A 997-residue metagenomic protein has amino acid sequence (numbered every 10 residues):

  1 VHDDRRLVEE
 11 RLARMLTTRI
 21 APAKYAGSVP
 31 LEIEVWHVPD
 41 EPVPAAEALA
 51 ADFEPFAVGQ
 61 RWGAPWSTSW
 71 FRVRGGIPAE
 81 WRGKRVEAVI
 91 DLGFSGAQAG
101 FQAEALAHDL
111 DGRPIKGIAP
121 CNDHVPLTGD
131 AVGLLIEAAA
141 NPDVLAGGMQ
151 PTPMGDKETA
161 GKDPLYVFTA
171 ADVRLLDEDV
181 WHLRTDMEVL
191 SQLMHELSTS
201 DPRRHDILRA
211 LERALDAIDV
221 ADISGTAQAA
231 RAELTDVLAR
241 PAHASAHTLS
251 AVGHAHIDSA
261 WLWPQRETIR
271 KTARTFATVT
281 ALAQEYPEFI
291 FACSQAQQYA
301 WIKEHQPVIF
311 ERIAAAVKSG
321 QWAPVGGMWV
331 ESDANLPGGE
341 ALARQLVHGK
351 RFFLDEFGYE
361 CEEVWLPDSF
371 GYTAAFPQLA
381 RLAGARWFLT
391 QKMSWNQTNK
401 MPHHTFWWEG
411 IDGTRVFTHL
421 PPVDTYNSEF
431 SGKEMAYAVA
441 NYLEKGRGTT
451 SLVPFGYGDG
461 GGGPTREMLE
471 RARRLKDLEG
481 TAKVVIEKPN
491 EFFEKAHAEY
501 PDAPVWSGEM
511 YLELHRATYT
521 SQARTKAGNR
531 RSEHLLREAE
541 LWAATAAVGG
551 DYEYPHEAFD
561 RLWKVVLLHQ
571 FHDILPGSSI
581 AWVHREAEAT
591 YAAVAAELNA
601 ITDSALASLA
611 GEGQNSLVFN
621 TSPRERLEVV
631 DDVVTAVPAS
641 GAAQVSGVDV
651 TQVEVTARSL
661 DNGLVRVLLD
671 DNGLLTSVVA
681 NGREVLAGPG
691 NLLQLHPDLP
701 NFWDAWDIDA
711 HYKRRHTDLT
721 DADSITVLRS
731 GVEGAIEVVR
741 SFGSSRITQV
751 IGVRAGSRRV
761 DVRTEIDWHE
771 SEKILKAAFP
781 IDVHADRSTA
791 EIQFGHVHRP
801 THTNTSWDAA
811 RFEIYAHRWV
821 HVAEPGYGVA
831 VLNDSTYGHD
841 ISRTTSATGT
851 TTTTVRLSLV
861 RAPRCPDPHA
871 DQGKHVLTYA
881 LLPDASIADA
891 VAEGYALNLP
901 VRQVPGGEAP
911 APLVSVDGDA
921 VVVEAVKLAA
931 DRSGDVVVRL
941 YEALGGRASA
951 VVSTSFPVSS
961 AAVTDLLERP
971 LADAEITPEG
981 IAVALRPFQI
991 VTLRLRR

Functional and structural regions predicted by a protein language model:
V1-P42, K162-W263, E533-V648, V926-K927 (+2 more regions): Histidine-centered catalytic/metal-binding microenvironments
H2-E10, R14, G76-I77, V89-L336 (+3 more regions): N-terminal catalytic cores of secreted or lumenal carbohydrate-active enzymes
R61-A79: Short beta-strands within extracellular/lumenal beta-sheet-rich domains
S69, A79-A88, S757-R758, S933: Extended extracellular/luminal ectodomain segments enriched in beta-structured repeat modules
L190-D219, H256, A260, T414-S608 (+2 more regions): Catalytic grooves of carbohydrate-active enzymes
A343-A375, L382, Y437-L452: CE4/NodB-like, metal-dependent polysaccharide N-deacetylase domain that modifies extracellular/periplasmic N-acetylated
F357-P402, G462-M468: Catalytic domains of cell-wall/extracellular-matrix polysaccharide-remodeling enzymes, centered on de-N-acetylation
F376-L382, W395, H404, S428 (+6 more regions): C-terminal (or distal) subdomains of carbohydrate-active enzymes
